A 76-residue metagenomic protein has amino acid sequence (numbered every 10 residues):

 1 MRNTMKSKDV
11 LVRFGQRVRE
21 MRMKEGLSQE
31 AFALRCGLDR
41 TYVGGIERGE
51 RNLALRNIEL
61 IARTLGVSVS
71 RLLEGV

Functional and structural regions predicted by a protein language model:
R2-K24: A short, Lys/Arg-rich alpha-helix, primarily the initiator
R2-N3, R63, L73-V76: Short, charged recognition helix plus adjacent turn of helix-turn-helix-like nucleic-acid-binding domains
Q16, G26-L27, L53-R56: Residue-level signal for the short linker/turn that defines the boundary of a DNA-recognition helix
R19, E30, E59: Residues within the helices of the helix-turn-helix
M23, L34, R63: Alpha-helical residues within the helix-turn-helix
G26-R48: Short alpha-helical DNA-recognition segment
R48-R51, E74: Short, conserved catalytic or interaction motifs in soluble domains
R56-R71: DNA major-groove recognition helix of helix-turn-helix/homeodomain DNA-binding modules
